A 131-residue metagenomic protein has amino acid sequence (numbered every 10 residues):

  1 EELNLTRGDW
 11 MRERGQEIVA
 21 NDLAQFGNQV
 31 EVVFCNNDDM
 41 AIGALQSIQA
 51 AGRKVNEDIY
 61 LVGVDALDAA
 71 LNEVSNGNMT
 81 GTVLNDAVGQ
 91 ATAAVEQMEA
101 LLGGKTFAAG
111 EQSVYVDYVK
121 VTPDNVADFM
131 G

Functional and structural regions predicted by a protein language model:
E1-G131: A residue-level marker of the well-folded mature domains of exported/periplasmic proteins
